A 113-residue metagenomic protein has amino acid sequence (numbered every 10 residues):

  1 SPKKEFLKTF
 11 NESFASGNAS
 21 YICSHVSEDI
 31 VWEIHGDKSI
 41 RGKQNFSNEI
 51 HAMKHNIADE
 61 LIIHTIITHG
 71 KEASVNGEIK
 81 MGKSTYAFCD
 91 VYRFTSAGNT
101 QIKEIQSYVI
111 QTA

Functional and structural regions predicted by a protein language model:
S1-S16, S24, E28: Short, low-complexity N-terminal intrinsically disordered segments enriched in polar/charged residues
K8-N11, S47, H51: Solvent-exposed, non-membrane alpha-helical residues enriched in polar/charged side chains
T9-E12, G36, N56: Short, flexible active-site loop motifs that bind/organize anionic cofactors or intermediates
V31-I40: A short gly/proline-enriched turn/hairpin at secondary-structure junctions
E33, N48-A113: A beta-strand edge to alpha-helix "cap/lid" segment located at domain peripheries
S39-N48: Short beta-edge strand/loop motif at the mouth of beta-sheet-based domains
